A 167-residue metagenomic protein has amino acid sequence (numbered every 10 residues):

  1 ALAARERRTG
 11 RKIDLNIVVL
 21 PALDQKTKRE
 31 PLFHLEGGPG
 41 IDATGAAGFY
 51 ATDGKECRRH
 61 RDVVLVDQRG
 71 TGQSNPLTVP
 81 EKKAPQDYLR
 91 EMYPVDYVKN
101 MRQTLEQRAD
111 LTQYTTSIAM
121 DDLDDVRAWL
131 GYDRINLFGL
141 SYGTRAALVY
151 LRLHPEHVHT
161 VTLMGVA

Functional and structural regions predicted by a protein language model:
A1-A167: Gly/Pro-rich cap/lid or specificity-loop segments adjacent to the active site
